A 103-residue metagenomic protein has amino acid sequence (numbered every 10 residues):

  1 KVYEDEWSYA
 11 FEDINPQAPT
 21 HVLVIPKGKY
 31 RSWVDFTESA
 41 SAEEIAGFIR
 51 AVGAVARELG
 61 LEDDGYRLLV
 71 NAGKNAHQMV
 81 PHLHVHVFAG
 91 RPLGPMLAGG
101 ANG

Functional and structural regions predicted by a protein language model:
K1-G103: HIT superfamily nucleotide-processing domains
